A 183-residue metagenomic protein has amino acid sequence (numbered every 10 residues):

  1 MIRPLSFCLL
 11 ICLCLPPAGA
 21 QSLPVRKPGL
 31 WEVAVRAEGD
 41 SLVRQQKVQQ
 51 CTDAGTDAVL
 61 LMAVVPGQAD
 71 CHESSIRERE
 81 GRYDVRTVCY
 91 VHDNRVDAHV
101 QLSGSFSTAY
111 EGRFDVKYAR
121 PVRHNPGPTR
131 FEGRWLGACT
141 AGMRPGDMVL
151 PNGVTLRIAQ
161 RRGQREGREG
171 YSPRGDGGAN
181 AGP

Functional and structural regions predicted by a protein language model:
P4-P16: Bacterial N-terminal signal peptides
G19-G29: N-terminal helix-cap/turn-to-beta initiation motif at the start of protein domains
V33-R36, D84-V91, G112-R120: Short beta-strand segments that buttress and anchor functional surface loops
A34-D70, G153-L156, Q160: Short, solvent-exposed loop/hinge segments that bridge or flank secondary-structure elements
E38-L42, V91-V96, Y118-N125, C139: Short, cysteine-centered beta-strand-loop-beta hairpins and adjacent loop/turn segments enriched in charged/polar
V48-Q50, H72-S75, D97-G104, F114-Y118 (+1 more regions): Hydrophobic/aromatic beta-strand elements that line small-molecule binding cavities or substrate pockets in beta-rich
L61-S105: Mid-chain, structured segments of secreted extracytoplasmic proteins
L150, L156-P183: Intrinsically disordered, low-complexity terminal/linker regions enriched in Pro/Ser/Gly and acidic residues
